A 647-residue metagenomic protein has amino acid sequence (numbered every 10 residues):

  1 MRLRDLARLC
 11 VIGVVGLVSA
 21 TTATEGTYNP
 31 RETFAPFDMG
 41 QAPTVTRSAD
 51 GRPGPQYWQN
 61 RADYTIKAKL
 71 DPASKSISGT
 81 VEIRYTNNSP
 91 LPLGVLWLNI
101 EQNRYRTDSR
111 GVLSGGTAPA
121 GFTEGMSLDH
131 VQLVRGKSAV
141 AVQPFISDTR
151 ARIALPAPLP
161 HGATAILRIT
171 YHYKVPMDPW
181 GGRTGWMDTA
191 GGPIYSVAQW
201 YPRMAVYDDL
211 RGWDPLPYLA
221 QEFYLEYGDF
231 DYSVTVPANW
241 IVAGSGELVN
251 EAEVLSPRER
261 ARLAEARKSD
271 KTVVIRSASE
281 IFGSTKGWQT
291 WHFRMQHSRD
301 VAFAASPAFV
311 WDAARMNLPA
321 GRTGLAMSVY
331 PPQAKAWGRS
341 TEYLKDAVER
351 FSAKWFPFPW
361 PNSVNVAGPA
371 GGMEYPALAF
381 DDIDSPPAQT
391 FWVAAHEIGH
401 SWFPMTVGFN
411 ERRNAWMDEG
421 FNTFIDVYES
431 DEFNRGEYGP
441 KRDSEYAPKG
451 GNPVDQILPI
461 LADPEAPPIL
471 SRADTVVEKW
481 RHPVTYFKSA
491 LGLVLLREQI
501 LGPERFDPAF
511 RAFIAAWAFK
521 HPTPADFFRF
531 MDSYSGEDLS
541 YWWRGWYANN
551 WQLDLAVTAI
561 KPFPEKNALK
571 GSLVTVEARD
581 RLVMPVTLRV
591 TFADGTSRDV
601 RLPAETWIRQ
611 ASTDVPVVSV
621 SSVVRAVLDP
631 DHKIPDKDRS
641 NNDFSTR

Functional and structural regions predicted by a protein language model:
G26-Y28, S76, T86, S114-A190 (+6 more regions): A surface-exposed beta-strand-loop module
T27-N99: Early extracytoplasmic/domain-onset interaction patches
P30-Q41, V45-R47, R61, F293 (+2 more regions): Hydrophobic alpha-helical and helix-loop surface patches within well-folded domains that function as non-catalytic
V81-I83, N87, L98-Q102, L155 (+4 more regions): Short, hydrophobic/aromatic-enriched beta-strand segments in well-ordered soluble domains
L93-S138, P237-W240, T591, G595-R601: Solvent-exposed beta-hairpin/edge-strand motifs
D108-F122, H172-F230, E251, H632-R647: Glycine/proline-rich low-complexity spacer/linker segments in large multi-domain proteins
P202-D208, G212, L219-A395, F424 (+1 more regions): Hydrophobic helix-coil surface modules that form long, contiguous segments used for peptide/substrate interaction
A243-G244, A556, P562-D629: Beta-strand-rich binding/interaction modules
